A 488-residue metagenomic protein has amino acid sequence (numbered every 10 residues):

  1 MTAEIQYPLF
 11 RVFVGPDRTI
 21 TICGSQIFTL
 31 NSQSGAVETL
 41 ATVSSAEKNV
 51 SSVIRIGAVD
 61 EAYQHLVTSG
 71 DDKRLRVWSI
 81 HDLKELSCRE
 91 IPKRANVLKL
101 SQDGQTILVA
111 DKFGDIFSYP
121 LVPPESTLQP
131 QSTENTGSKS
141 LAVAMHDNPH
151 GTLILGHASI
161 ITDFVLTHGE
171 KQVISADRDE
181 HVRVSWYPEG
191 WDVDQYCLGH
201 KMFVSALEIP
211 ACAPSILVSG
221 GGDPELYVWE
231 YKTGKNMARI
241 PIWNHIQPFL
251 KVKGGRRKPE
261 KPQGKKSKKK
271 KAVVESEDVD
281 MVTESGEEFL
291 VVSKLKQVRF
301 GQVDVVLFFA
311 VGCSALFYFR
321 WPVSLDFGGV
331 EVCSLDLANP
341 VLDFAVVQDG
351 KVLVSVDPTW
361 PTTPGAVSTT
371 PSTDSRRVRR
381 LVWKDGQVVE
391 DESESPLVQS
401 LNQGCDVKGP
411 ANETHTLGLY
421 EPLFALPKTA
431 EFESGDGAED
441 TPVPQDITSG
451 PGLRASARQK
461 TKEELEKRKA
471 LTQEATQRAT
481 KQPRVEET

Functional and structural regions predicted by a protein language model:
T2-I27, S52-I56, V305-L307: Beta-strand-rich domains and repeat architectures in extracellular enzymes and scaffolds, especially beta-propellers
A3-E4, T42-K48, C88-I91, L153-G156 (+2 more regions): Surface loop/turn motifs at the tips and blade-to-blade linkers of beta-strand repeat domains
Q6-V12, K48-A58, K93-L100, L155-L166 (+5 more regions): Canonical WD40 repeat/beta-propeller blade segments in eukaryotic WD-repeat proteins
P16-D17, A62-Q64, D103-Q105, G169-K171 (+3 more regions): Short coil/turn segments that connect the beta-strands within blades of beta-propeller domains
I20, V67-T68, L108, I174 (+3 more regions): Structural core positions within WD40/WD-like beta-propeller blades
C23, S69-D72, A110-F113, L121 (+3 more regions): Conserved strand-to-loop turn within each blade of WD40 beta-propeller repeats
L30-T39, V77-S87, F113-G151, G169 (+3 more regions): Per-blade loop-tip surfaces of WD-repeat and WD-like beta-propellers in eukaryotic adaptors/scaffolds
N135-K139, V143, K235-T488: Terminal intrinsically disordered, low-complexity extensions flanking WD-repeat/beta-propeller proteins
